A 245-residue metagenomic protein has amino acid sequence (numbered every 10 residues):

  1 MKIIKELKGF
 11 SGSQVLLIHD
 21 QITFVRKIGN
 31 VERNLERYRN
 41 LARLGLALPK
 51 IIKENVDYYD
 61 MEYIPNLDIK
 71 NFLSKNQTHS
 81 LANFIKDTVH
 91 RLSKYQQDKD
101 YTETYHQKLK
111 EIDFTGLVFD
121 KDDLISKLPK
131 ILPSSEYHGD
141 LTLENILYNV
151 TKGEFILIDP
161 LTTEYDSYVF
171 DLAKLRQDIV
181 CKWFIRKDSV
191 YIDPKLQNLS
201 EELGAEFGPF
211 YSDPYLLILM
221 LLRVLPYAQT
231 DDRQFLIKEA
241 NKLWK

Functional and structural regions predicted by a protein language model:
M1-L7: Conserved N-terminal boundary motif of the eukaryotic protein kinase catalytic domain
K8-Q14, Q21-Y59, K70-R91, F170: A conserved alpha-helical element in kinase catalytic cores
V15, L124-F170: Active-site acidic catalytic loop and adjacent metal/ATP-binding pocket of ATP-dependent phosphoryl transfer enzymes
L17-Q21, Y63, N149-V150: Active-site beta-strand termini and strand-to-loop segments that position acidic
A42-A47, I64-Y137: Conserved kinase catalytic-core helix
D57-T78, E111-F114, Y215-E239: A glycine-centered beta->alpha junction motif in the catalytic cores of kinase/phosphotransferase enzymes
Y101, Y105-L109, D113, S126-S134 (+5 more regions): Preference for well-ordered, secondary-structure-rich cores of eukaryotic proteins
V169-F207, I218-Q234: Active-site activation/catalytic loop segments of kinase-like enzymes and analogous catalytic loops in related
